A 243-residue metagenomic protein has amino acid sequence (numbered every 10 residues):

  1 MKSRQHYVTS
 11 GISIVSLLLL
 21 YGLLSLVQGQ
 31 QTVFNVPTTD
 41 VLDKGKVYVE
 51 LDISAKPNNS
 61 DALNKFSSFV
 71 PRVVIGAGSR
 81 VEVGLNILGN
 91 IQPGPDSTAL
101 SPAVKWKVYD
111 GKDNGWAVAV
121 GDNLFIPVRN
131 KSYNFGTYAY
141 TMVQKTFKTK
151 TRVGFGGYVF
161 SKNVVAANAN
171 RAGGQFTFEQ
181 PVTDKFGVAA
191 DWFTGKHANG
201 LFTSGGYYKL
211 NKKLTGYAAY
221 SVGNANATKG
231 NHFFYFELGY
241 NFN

Functional and structural regions predicted by a protein language model:
M1-V33, N243: Cleavable N-terminal export/targeting peptides
V27-V164, E179-G187, D191-F193, L201-N243: Transmembrane beta-barrel domains of Gram-negative outer membranes and organellar outer membranes
F135-Y138, N170-G174: Charged helix-capping and loop-helix junction motifs
A166-R171, T177-E179: Charge-rich, low-complexity intrinsically disordered segments
